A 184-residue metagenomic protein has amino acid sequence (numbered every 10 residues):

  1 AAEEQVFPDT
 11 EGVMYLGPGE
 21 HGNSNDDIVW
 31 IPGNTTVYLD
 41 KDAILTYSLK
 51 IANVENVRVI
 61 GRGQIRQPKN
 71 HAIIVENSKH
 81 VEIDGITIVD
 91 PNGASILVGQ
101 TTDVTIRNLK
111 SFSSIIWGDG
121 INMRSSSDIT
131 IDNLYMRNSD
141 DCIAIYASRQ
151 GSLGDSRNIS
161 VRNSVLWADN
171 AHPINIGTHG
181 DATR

Functional and structural regions predicted by a protein language model:
A1-V13: Non-catalytic propeptide/linker segments at domain boundaries
L16, V37-D40, V57-G61, V81-G85 (+4 more regions): All-beta strand scaffolds that present successive hydrophobic residues in beta-strands
H21-T36, I44-I60, R66-E82, D90-T101 (+2 more regions): Extracellular beta-strand-rich solenoid/capping regions of secreted or surface-exposed proteins that bind or remodel
Y47, E55, P68, E76 (+6 more regions): GH16 jelly-roll
S48, A72, A94-S95, G118-G120 (+2 more regions): Structural detector of coil-to-beta-strand junctions
R66-Q67, D90, S113, N138 (+2 more regions): Residues in short coils/turns that link rungs of repeat/solenoid architectures in beta-rich domains
N70-I73, I88, V104, S111-N122 (+3 more regions): Catalytic cores of extracellular degradative/oxidative enzymes
M123-R184: Acidic, glycine-rich loop-and-beta core segments that form the ion-binding/anion-interacting portion of active sites
